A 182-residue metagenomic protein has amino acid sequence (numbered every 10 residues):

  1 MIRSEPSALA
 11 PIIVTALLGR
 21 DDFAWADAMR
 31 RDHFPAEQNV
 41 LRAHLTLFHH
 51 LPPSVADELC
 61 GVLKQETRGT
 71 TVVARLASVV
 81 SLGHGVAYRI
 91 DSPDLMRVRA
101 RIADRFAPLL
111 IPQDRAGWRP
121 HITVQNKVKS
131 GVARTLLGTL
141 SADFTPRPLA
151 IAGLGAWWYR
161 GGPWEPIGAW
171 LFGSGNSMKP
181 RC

Functional and structural regions predicted by a protein language model:
M1-V73, P93-A150, P163-C182: Basic, often amphipathic N-terminal segments
F48-H49, G83, W158: Residues that line or immediately flank small-molecule/substrate-binding pockets and catalytic motifs
S78-V80, D114-R115: Short glycine-rich, low-complexity/disordered patches
L82-H84, P163: Short acidic/glycine-enriched loop/turn segments that link adjacent beta-strands
H84-D91, D114: Charge-rich, low-complexity N-terminal segments
I151-G161: Short beta-strand segments and strand-loop junctions that repeat across beta-rich extracellular domains
